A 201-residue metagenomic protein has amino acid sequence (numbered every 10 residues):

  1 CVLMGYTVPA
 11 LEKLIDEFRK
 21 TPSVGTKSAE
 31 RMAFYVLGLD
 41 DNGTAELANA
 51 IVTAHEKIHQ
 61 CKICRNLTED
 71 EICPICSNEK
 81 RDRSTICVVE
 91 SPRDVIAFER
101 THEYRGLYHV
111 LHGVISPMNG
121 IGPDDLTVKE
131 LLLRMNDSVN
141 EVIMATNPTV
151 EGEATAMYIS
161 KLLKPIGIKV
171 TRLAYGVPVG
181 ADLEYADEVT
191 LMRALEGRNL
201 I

Functional and structural regions predicted by a protein language model:
C1-L3: Short, Lys/Arg-enriched N-terminal segments with co-localized hydrophobic residues within the first ~10-30 amino acids
G5-E12, K20, S28-V95, L200: Cys/His-rich Zn2+-binding cysteine-cluster or related metal-binding knuckle/ribbon modules and their
E12-D16, E30-F34, A45, N49 (+6 more regions): Solvent-exposed alpha-helical segments within well-ordered globular domains of core cellular machineries
P22, D41, A54, N66 (+3 more regions): Conserved phosphate/pyrophosphate-binding and hydrolysis machinery centered on Walker-type P-loop NTPases, extending
A29, N78-T146: Extended interfacial segments that mediate partner engagement and assembly in macromolecular machines
E46, E71, R93, E99 (+6 more regions): Residue-level signal for pocket-adjacent positions within structured domains
Y104-R105, L132-I143, P148-I201: Long C-terminal interaction/binding lobes of large macromolecular proteins
